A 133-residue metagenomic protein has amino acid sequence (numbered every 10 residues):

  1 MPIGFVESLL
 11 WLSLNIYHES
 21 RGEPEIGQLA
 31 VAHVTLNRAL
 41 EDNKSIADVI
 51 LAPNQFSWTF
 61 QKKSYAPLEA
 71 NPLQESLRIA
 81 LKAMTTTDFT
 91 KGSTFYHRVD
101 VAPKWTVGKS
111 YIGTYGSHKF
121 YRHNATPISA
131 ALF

Functional and structural regions predicted by a protein language model:
P2-F133: Bacterial extracytoplasmic/cell-wall-associated proteins, especially those involved in peptidoglycan
